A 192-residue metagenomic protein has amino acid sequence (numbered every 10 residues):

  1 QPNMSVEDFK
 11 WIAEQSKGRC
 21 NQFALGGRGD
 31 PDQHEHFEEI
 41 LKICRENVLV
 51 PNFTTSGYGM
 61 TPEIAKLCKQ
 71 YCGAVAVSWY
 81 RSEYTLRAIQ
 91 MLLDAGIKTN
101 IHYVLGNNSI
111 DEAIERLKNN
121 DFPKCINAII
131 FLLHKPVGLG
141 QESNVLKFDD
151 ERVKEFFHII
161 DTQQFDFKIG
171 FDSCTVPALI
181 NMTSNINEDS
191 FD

Functional and structural regions predicted by a protein language model:
Q1-K66, Q70: Conserved alpha-helical substructure of the radical SAM core
M4, N47, Y71-D192: Radical SAM enzyme [4Fe-4S]-AdoMet core and its adjacent flexible, acidic and glycine-rich loops/tails across
